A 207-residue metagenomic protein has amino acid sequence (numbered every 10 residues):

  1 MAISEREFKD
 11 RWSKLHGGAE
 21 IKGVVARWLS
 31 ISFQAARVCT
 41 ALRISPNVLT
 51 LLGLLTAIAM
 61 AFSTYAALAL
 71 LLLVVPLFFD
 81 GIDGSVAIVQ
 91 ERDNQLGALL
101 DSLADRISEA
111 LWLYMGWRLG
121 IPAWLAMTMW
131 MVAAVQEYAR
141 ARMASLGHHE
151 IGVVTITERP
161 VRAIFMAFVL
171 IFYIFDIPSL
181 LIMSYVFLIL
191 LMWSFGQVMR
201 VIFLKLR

Functional and structural regions predicted by a protein language model:
A2-A36, S102-R207: A feature for the membrane-embedded catalytic helix bundles of lipid/isoprenoid biosynthetic enzymes
A36-I44: Membrane interfacial helix-start motif at the N-side
T40, T64, R92, L96 (+2 more regions): Residue-level signature of the cytosolic catalytic core of signaling kinases
P46-L96, A123-T128, I177-M192: Membrane-embedded alpha-helical segments that form the functional core of polytopic membrane enzymes, especially those
